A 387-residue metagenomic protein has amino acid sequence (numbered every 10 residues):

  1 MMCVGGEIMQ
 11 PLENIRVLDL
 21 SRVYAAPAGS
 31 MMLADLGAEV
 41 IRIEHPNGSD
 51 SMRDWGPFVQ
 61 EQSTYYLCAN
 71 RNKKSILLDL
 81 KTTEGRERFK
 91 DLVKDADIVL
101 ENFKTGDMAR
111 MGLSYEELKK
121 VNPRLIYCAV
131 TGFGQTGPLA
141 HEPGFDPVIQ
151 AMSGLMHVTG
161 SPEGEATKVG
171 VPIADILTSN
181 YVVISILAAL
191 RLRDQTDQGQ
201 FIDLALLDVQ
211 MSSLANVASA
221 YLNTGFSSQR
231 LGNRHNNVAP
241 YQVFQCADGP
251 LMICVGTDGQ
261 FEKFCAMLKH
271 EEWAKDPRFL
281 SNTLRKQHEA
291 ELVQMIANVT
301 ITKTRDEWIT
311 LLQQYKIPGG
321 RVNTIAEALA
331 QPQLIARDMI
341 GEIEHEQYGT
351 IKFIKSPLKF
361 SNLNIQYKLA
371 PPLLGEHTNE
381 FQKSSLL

Functional and structural regions predicted by a protein language model:
M2-Q195, L373, H377-L387: N-terminal helix-loop segment corresponding to the beta1-alpha1 unit of nucleotide/adenylate-binding folds
N47, F133-G134, L206-M211, D248-P250 (+2 more regions): Glycine-rich beta-alpha junction loops
Y66, L231-N236, Y241-Q242, Y348-I351 (+1 more regions): Short Gly/Pro-enriched turn/cap motifs at secondary-structure boundaries
Q135, E163-I173, D194-Q210, Q229-N236 (+1 more regions): Conserved Rossmann-fold dehydrogenase catalytic segment
S179-G199, S212-T224, C265-H270: Oxidoreductase and adenylate-handling cofactor-binding alpha/beta cores
A239-Y315, G319: Aromatic-enriched alpha-helical interface/lid elements that frame and gate functional surfaces
Q313-L334: Conserved PLP cofactor-binding pocket of PLP-dependent enzymes
E344-L387: Flexible, small-/acidic-enriched active-site or ligand-binding loops
